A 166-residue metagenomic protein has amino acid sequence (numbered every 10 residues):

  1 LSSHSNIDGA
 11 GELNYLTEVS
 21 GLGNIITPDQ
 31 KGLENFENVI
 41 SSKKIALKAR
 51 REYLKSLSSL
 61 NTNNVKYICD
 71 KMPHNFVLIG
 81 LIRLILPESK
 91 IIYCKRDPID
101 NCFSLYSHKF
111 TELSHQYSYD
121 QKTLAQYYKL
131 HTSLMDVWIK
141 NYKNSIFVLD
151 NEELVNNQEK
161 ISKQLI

Functional and structural regions predicted by a protein language model:
L1-D8: A conserved segment at the C-terminal end of the G1
D8-S20: Short beta-strand-centered segment that lines the nucleotide-binding/catalytic pocket of NTP-utilizing
V19-K43, T62-I166: PAPS-dependent sulfotransferase catalytic domain
S42-R50: Generic alpha-helical segment signature
R50-K55, D70: Switch/coupling sub-region of P-loop NTPases
